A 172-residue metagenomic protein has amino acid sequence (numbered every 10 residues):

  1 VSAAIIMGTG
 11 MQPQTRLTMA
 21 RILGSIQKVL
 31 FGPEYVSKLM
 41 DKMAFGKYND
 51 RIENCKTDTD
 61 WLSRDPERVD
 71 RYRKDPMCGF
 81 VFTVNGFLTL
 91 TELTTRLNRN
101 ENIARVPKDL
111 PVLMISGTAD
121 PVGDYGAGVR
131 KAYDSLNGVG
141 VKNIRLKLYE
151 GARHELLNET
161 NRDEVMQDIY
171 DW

Functional and structural regions predicted by a protein language model:
V1-M77: Alpha/beta-hydrolase-fold enzymes
V1-Q14, K74, F82, N102 (+3 more regions): Soluble, non-transmembrane catalytic domains of enzymes that act on hydrophobic metabolites at membranes
I5, P111-L113, R145: A structural signal for isolated positions on well-ordered beta-strands in alpha/beta enzyme cores
C78, F82-A104: Active-site nucleophile elbow and catalytic-triad environment of alpha/beta-hydrolase enzymes
V106-V112, V139-K142: Short, proline-enriched alpha-helix->beta-strand connector loops that line the catalytic pocket of alpha/beta-hydrolase
M114-S116, D120: Short beta-strand/loop motif that positions the catalytic acidic residue of the alpha/beta-hydrolase fold
P121-K131: Conserved alpha/beta-hydrolase "acid-adjacent" motif
N137-W172: Catalytic active-site module of serine/aspartate enzymes centered on a nucleophile-bearing elbow/loop
